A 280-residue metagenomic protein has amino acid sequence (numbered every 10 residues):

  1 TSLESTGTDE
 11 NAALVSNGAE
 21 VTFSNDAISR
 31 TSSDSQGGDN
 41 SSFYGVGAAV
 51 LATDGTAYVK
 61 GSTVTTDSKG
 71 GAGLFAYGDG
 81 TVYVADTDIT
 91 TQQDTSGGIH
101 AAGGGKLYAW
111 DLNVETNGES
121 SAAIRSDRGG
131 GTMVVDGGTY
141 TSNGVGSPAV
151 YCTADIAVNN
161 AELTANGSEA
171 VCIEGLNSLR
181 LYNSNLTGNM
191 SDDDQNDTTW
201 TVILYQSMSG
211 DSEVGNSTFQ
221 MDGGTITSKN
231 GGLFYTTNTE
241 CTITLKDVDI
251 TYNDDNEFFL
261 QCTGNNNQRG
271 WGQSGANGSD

Functional and structural regions predicted by a protein language model:
T1, V15-D34, V46-D67, F75-Q92 (+6 more regions): Surface-exposed loop/turn motifs in large extracellular/passenger domains
T8: N-terminal carbohydrate-binding/catalytic regions of secreted carbohydrate-active enzymes
G38-S41: Short consensus segments that form the blades of beta-propeller domains, in both extracellular/periplasmic
A72: A well-structured
